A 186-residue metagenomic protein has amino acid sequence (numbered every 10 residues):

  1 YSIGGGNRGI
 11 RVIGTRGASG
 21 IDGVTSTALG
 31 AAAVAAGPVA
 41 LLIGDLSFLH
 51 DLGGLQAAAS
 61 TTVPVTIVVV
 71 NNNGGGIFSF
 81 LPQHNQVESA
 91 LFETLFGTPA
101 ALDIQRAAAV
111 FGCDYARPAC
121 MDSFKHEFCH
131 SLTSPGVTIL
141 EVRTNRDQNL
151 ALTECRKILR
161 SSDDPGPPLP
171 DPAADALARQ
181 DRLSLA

Functional and structural regions predicted by a protein language model:
I3-A186: Thiamine diphosphate
